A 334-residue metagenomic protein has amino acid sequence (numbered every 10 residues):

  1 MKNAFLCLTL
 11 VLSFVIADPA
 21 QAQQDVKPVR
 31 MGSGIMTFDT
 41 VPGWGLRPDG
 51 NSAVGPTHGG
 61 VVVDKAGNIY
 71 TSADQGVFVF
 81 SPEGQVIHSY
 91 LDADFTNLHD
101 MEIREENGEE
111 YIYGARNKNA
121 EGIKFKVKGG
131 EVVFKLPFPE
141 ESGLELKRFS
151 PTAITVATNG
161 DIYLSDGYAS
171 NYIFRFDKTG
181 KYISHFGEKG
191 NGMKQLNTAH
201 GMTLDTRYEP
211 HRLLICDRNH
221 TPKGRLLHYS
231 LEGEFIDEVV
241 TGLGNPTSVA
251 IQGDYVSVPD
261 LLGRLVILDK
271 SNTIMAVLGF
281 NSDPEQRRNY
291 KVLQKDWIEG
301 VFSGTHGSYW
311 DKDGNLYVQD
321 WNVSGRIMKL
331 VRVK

Functional and structural regions predicted by a protein language model:
Q23-G43: Blade/loop signatures of beta-propeller domains
D39-N51, L91-D94, V133-F149, K181-N197 (+1 more regions): Surface-exposed loop and turn segments in beta-propeller and other repeat-based domains that flank or scaffold
P42-Q75, G325: Beta-strand-rich domains and repeat architectures in extracellular enzymes and scaffolds, especially beta-propellers
P48, D74-I112, R116-N117, E140-S142 (+1 more regions): Blade-loop segments of beta-propeller domains
G50-A66, D94-E109, E141-D161, G192-R212 (+3 more regions): Beta-rich, blade/repeat-based domains predominating in secreted/periplasmic proteins but also intracellular
N68-Y70, Y111-Y113, D161-S165, R212-L214 (+3 more regions): Conserved beta-propeller blade signature
D74, N117-K118, G167-A169, R207 (+3 more regions): Short loop/turn segments immediately following the C-termini of beta-strands
V301-K334: Blade-level signature of beta-propeller repeat domains, shared across WD40, Kelch, NHL, RCC1 and BNR/Asp-box propellers
